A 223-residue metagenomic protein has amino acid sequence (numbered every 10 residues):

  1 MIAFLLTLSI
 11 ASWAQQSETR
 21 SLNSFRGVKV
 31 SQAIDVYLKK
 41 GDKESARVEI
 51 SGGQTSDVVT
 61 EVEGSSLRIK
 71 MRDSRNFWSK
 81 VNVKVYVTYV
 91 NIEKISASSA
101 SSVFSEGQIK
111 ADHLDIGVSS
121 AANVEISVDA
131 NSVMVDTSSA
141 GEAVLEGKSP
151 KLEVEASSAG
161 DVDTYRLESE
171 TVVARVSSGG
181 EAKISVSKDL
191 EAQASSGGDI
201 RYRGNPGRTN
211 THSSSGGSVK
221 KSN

Functional and structural regions predicted by a protein language model:
M1-N223: Intrinsically disordered, low-complexity terminal regions
